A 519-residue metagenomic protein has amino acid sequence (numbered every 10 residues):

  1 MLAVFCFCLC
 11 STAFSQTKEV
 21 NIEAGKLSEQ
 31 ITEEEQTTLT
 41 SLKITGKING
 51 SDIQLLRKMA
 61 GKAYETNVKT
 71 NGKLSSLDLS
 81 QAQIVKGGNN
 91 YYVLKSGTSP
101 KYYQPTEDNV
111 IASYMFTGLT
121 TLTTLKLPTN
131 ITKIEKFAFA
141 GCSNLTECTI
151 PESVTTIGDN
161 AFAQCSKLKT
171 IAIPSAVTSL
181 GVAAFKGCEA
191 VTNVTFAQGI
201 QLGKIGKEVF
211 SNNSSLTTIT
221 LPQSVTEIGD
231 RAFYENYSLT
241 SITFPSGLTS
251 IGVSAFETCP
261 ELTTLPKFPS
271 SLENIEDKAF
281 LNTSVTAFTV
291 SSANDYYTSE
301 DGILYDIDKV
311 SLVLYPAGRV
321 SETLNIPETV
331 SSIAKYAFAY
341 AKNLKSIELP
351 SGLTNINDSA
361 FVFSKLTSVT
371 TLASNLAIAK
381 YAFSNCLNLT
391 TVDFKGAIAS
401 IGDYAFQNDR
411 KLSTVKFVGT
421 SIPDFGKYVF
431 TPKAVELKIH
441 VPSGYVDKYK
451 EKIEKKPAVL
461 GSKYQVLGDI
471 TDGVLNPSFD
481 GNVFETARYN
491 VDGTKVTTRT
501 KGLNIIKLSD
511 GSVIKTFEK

Functional and structural regions predicted by a protein language model:
M1-T17: Bacterial Sec-dependent N-terminal signal peptides
T12-I31: Boundary/junction segments of secreted and surface-exposed precursor proteins
T17-I22, T40-I48, T66-Y91, S96-V110 (+16 more regions): Structural signature of tandem-repeat unit edges
L42, L304, Y449, G473-P477 (+2 more regions): Terminal processing/anchoring signals of secreted or surface-associated proteins and related intramolecular
S113-M115, E135-A138, G158-A161, G181-K186 (+10 more regions): Consensus positions within tandem repeat domains that build extended binding/scaffold surfaces
E436-D472: Extracellular/surface-exposed low-complexity segments
G468-K495: Residue-level detector of functionally pivotal "anchor" positions at catalytic/ligand-binding pockets or at interdomain
L503-K519: C-terminal tail/sorting-segment detector
